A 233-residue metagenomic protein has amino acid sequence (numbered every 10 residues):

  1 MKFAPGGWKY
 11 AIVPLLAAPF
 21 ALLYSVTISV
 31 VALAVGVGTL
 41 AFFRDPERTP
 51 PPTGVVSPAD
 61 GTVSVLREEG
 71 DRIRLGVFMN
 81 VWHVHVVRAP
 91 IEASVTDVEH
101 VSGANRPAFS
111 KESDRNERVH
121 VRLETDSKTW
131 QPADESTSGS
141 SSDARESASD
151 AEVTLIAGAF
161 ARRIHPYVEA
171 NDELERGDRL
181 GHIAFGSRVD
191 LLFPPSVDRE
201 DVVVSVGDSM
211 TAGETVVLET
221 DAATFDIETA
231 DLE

Functional and structural regions predicted by a protein language model:
M1-E233: Contiguous, well-folded functional domains in the mature portion of proteins
